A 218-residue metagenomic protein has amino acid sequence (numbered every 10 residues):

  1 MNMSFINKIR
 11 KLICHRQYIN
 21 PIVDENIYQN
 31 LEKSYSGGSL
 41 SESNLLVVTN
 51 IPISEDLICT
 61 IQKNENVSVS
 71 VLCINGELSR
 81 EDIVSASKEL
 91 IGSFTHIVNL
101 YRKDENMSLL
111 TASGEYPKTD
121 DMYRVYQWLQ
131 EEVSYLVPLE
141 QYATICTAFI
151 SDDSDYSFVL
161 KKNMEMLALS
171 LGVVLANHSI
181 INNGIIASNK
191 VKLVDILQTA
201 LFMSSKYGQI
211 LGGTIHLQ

Functional and structural regions predicted by a protein language model:
N2-N44: Short N-terminal or domain-adjacent regulatory/targeting segments
M3-I13, S134-Y135, M164-L169, L201-F202 (+1 more regions): Non-transmembrane, interaction-prone segments in cytosolic or luminal domains
H15, N44-V47, S188-K192: Short amphipathic alpha-helical interaction elements and helix-loop-helix interfaces that mediate dimerization
Y28-N183, T199: Rossmann-like short-chain dehydrogenase/reductase
N177, G184-Q218: C-terminal helical subdomain
